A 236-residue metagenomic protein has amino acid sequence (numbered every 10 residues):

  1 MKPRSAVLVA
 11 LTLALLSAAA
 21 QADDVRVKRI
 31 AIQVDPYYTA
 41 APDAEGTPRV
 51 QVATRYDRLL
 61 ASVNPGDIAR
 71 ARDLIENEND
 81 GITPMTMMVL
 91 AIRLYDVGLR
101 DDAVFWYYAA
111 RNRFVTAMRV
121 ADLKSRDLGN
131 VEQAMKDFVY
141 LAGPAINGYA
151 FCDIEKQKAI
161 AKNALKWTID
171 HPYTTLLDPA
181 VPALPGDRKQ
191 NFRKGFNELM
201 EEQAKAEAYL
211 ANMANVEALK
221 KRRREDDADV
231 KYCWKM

Functional and structural regions predicted by a protein language model:
M1-L8: Bacterial N-terminal signal peptides that target proteins for export
L8-L16: Bacterial N-terminal signal peptides
A18-A22: Sec/Tat signal peptide C-region and signal peptidase I cleavage site
D23-G81, R113, L128-M236: N-terminal alpha-helical interaction modules that lie
Y56-L59, M88-I92: Conserved small-residue packing positions in alpha-helical repeats and bundles
M88-V89, A121-L123: Alpha-solenoid helical repeat scaffolds
Y95-D96: Hydrophobic/aromatic side-chain positions at a characteristic register within alpha-helices of tetratricopeptide repeats
R100-T116: TPR/TPR-like (Sel1-like) alpha-helical repeat modules
